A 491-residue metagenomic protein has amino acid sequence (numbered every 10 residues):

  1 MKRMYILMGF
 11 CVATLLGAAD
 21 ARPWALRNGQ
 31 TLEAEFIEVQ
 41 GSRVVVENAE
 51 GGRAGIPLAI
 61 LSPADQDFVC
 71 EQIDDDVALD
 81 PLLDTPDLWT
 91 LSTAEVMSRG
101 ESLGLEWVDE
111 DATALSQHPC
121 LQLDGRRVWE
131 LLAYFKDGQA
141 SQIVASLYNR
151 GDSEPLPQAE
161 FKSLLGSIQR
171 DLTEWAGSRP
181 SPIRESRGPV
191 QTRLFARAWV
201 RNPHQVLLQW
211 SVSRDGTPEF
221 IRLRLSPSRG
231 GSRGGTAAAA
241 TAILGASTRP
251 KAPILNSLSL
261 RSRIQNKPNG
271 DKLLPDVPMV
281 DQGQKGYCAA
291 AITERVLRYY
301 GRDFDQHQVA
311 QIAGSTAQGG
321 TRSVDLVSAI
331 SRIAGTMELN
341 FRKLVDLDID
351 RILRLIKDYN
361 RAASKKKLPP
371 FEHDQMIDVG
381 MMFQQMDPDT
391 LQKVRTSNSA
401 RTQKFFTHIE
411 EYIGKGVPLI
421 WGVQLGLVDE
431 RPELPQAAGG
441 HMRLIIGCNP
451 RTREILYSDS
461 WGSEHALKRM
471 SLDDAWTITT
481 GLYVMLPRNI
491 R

Functional and structural regions predicted by a protein language model:
G9-A18: Hydrophobic h-region of N-terminal signal peptides that target proteins for export in Gram-negative bacteria
G17-P86: Compositionally biased alpha-helical segments
W24-E33, G166-Q169, E174, L434-R443: Short coil-to-beta-strand transition motifs
V77-D87, M97-E101, D111-T192: Long, charged/polar, surface-exposed segments that mediate recognition or autoinhibition
L83, D215-M382: Active-site-adjacent structural segments surrounding the nucleophilic cysteine of cysteine proteases and isopeptidases
D87, R127-W129, A145-F161, G166 (+1 more regions): An acidic-aromatic pocket/loop used at catalytic or ligand-binding sites
E219-G270, G414, G426-A437, I446-R491: Noncatalytic regulatory segments and standalone regulatory/sensor domains
G380-L456: Active-site-adjacent substructure of cysteine-protease-like catalytic cores
